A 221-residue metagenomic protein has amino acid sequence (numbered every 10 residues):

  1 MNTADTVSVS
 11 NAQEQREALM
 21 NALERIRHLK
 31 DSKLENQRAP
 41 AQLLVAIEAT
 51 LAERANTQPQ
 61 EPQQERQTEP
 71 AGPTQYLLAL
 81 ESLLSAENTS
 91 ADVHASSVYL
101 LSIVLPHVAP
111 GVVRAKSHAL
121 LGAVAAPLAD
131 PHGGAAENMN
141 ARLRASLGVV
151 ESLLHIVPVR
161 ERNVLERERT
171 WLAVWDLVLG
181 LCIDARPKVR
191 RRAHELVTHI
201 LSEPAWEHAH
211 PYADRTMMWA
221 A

Functional and structural regions predicted by a protein language model:
M1-A221: Extended, low-complexity, acidic/polar intrinsically disordered regions that flank or interrupt HEAT/TOG/ARM solenoid
